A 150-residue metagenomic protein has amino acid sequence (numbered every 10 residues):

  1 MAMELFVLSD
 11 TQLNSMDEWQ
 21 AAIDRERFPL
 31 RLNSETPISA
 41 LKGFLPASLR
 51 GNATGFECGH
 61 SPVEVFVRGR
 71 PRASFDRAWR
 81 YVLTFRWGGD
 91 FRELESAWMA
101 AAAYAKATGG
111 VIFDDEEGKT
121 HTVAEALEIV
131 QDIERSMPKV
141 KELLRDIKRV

Functional and structural regions predicted by a protein language model:
M1-V150: Acidic (Asp/Glu-rich) sequence patches and key acidic residues that form negatively charged surfaces used
